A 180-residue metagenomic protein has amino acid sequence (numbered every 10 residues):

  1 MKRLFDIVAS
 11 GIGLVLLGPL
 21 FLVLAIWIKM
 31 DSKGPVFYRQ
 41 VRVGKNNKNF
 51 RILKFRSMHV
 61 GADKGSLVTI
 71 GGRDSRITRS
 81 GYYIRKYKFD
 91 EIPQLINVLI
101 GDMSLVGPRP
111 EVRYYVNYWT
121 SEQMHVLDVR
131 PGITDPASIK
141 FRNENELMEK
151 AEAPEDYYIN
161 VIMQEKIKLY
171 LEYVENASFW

Functional and structural regions predicted by a protein language model:
M1, F5, A9, G81 (+3 more regions): Membrane-interacting alpha-helical segments
M1-G61, Y173-W180: A hydrophobic, helix-centered structural microdomain
I7, D128-W180: C-terminal terminal-structure detector
V8, L53, D74-R79, Q164-Y170: Bateman (tandem CBS) regulatory domains
S10, Y38, T78-Y82, Y114 (+1 more regions): Positions in alpha-helical segments
F50-G81: Acidic, Ser/Thr-rich low-complexity segments on the non-lumenal side of membrane proteins
G61-V68, P108, V112-V116, L147-A151: Cytochrome P450 core scaffold surrounding the K-helix E-X-X-R motif and the conserved "meander" helix-loop region
G71-A137: A short, structured surface patch at a secondary-structure boundary
